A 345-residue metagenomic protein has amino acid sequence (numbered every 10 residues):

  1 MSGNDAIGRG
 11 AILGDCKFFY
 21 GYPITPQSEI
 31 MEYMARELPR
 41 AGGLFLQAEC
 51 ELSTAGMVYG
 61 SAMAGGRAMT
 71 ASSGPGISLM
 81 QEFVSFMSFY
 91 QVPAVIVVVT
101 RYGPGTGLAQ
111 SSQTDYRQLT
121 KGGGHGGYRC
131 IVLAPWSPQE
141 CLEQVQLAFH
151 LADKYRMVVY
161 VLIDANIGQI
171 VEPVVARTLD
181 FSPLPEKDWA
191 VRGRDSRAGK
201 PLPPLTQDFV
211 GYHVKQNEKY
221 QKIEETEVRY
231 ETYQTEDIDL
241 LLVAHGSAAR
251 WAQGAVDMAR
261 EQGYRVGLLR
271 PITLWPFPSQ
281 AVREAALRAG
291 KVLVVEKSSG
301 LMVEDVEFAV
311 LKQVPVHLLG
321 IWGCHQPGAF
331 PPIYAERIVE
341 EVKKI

Functional and structural regions predicted by a protein language model:
M1-G122, R129, S137: Thiamine diphosphate
Q27, R156-T232: Conformationally flexible catalytic loops at phosphate/diphosphate-handling active centers
A71-S72, V95-T100, L133-P135, Y160-D164 (+2 more regions): Short beta-strand segments
R101-G103, I163-I170, G246-A248, S299: Glycine-rich beta-alpha junction loops
Q110-Y160, D164: Conserved thiamine diphosphate
R229-R265, L269, W275-V282: Redox- and metal-dependent alpha/beta enzyme cores, enriched for Fe-S-associated oxidoreductases and cofactor-handling
K297-I345: Peripheral docking tails and interdomain loops at the edges of cofactor- or intermediate-handling domains
